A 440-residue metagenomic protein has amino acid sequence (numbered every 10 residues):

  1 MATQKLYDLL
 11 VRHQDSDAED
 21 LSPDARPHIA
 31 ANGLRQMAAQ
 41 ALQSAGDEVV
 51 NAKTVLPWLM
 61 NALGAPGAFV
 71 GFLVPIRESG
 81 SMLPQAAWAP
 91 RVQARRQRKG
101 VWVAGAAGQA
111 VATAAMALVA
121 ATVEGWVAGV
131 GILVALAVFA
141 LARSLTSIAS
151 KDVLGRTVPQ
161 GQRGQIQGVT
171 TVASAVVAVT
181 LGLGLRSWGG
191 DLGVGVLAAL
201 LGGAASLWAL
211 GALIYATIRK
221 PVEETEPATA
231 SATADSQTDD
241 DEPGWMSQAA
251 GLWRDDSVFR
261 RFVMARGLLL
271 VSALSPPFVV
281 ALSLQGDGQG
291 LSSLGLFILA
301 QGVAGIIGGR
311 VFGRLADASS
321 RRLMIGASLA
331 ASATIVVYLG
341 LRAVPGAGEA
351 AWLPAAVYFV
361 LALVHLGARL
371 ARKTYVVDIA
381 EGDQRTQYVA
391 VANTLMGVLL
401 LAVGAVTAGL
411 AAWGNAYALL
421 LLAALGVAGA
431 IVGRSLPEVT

Functional and structural regions predicted by a protein language model:
A2-L83, V258-I298: Helix-loop boundary and gating motifs at the non-cytosolic
L6, A117-A120, L207-R219, Y338 (+1 more regions): Multi-pass alpha-helical transporter architecture, strongest for 12-TM Major Facilitator/SLC carriers used
R35-K53, L73-A89, G105-Q109, A135-I218 (+3 more regions): Substrate-agnostic recognition of the 12-TM MFS/MFS-like secondary transporter fold
Q36, V127-A135, R261-F262, E349-Y358: Short hydrophobic/alpha-helical segments at membrane-entry points of transmembrane helices in Major Facilitator
Q93-A107, D317-A331: Cytoplasmic membrane-interface "Motif A"-like loop-to-helix N-cap segments of 12-TM Major Facilitator Superfamily
A106-G125, A330-A347: C-terminal ends and interior cores of transmembrane alpha-helices in multi-pass membrane transporters/permeases
R219-Q248: Flexible cytoplasmic inter-helical loops of multi-pass small-molecule transporters
R322-A368: C-terminal transmembrane helical hairpin of 12-TM major facilitator-type secondary transporters
